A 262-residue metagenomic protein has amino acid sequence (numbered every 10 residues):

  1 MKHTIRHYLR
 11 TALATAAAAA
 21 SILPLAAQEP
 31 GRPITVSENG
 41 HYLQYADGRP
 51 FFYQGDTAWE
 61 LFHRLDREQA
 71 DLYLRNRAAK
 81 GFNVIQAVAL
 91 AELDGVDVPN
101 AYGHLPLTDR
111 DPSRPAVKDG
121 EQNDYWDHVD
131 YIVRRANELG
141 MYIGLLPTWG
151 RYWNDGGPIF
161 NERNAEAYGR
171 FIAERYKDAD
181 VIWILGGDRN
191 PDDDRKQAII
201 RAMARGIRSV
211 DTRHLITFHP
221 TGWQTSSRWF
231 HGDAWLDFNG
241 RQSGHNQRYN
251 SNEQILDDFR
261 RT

Functional and structural regions predicted by a protein language model:
K2-A16: Bacterial N-terminal signal peptides that target proteins for export
L25-A27: Boundary at the C-terminal end of the N-terminal hydrophobic targeting segment
G31, V36-N250: Active-site mouth of glycoside hydrolases
Q197, N252-T262: P-loop/Walker A phosphate-binding loop and immediately adjacent motor/lid segment at beta-alpha junctions
